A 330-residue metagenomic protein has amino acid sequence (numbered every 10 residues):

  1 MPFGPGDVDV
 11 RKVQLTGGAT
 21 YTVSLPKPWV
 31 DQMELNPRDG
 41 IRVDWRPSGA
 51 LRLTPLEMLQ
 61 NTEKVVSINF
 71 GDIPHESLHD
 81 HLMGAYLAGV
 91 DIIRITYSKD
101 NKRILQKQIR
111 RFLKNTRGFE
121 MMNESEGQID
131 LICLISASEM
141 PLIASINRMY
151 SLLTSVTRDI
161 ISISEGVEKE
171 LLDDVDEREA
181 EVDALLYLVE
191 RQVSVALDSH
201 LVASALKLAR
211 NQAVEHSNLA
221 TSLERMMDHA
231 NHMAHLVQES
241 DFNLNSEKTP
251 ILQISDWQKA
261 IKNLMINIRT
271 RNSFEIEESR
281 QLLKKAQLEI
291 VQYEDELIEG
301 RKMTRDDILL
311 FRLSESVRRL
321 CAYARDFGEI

Functional and structural regions predicted by a protein language model:
F3-V13, G18-T20, S24-I41, W45-I330: Cytosolic, long alpha-helical scaffolding segments
